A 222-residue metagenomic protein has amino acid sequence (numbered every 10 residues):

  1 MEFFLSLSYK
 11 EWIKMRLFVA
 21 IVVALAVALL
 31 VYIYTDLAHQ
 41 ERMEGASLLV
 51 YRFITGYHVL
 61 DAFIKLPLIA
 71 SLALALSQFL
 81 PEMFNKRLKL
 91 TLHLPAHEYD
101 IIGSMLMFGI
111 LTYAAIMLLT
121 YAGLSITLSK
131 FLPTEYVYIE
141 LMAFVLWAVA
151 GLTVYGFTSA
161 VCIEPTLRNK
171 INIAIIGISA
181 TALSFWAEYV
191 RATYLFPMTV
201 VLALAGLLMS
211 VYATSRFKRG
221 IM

Functional and structural regions predicted by a protein language model:
M1-I64, S77, P81-E82, G156 (+2 more regions): Hydrophobic alpha-helical transmembrane segments
V22-A26, G56, M83-L94, T134-L141: Short, charge-rich amphipathic segments
Y34, A38, L48-S71, G103-L167: Secretory targeting signals
A73-A75: Short, motif-level signal for alpha-helix interfacial/capping segments enriched in acidic residues and aromatics/proline
F79-F108: Helix-loop-helix units of permease transmembrane domains in multi-pass membrane transporters, especially ABC
H97-L124, A187-G206: Hydrophobic alpha-helical transmembrane segments of integral membrane proteins
